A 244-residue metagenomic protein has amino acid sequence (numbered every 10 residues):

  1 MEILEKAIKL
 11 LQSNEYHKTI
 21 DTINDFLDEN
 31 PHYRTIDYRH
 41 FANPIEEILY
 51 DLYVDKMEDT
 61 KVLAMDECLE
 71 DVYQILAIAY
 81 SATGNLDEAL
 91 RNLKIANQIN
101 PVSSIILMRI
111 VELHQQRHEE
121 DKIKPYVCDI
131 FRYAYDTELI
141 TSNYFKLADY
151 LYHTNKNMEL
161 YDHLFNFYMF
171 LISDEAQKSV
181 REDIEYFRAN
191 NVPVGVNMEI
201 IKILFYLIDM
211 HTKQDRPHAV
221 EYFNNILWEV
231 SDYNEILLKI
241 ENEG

Functional and structural regions predicted by a protein language model:
K6, L76, I110, K146-A148 (+2 more regions): Structural register within alpha-helical repeat arrays
S13, T83, R117, T154-N155 (+1 more regions): Structural motif corresponding to the intra-repeat A-B loop/turn of tetratricopeptide repeats
Y16-H17, L86, E120, N157-M158 (+1 more regions): TPR-repeat structural position
T19, A89, I123, L160-Y161 (+1 more regions): Single-residue signature of alpha-solenoid repeat helices
P31, E67, P101, Y135-E138 (+3 more regions): Short coil turns that delineate tetratricopeptide repeat
I36, V72, I106, I140-N143 (+4 more regions): TPR alpha-solenoid repeat register
